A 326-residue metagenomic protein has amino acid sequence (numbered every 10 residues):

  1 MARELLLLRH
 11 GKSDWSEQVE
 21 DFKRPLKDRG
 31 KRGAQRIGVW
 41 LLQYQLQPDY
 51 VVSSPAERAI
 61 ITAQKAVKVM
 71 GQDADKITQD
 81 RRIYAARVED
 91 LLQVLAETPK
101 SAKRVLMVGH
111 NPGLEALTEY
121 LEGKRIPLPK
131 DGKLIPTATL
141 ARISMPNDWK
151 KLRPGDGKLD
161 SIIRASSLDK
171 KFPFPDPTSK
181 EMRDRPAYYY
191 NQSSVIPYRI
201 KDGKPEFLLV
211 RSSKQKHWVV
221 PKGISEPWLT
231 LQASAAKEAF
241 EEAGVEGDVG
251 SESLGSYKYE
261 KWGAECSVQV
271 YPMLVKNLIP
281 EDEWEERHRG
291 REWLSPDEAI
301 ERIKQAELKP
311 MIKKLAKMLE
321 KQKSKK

Functional and structural regions predicted by a protein language model:
A2-I83, I126-P127, G223, S234: Active-site-proximal alpha-helix that buttresses catalytic centers in soluble enzyme cores
Q18-P25, G203-E246: Conserved Nudix-box catalytic region and its N-terminal flanking loop in Nudix hydrolases and closely related
Q72-Q79, V245-G255: A short coil-to-beta-strand element that immediately follows conserved catalytic motifs
A74-D90, L134-T137: A short, structured active-site edge motif that brings together acidic residues
E122-K158: Domain-level recognition of soluble alpha/beta enzyme cores, biased toward histidine phosphatases/phosphomutases
A141-S144, S161-S167, V270, P280-K314: NUDIX/MutT-family hydrolases
D169-I196, I200-D202: Acidic, metal-coordinating catalytic segment for phosphate/diphosphate chemistry, firing primarily on the Nudix
G247, S256-P280, E292-L294: Active-site-adjacent beta-strand/loop module that shapes the phosphate/pyrophosphate-binding cleft
